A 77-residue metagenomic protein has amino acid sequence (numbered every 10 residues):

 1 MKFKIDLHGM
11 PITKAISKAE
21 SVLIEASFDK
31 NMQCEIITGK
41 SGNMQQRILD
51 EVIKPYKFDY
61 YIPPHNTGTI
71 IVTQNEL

Functional and structural regions predicted by a protein language model:
M1-L77: Long, charged, low-complexity intrinsically disordered regions
